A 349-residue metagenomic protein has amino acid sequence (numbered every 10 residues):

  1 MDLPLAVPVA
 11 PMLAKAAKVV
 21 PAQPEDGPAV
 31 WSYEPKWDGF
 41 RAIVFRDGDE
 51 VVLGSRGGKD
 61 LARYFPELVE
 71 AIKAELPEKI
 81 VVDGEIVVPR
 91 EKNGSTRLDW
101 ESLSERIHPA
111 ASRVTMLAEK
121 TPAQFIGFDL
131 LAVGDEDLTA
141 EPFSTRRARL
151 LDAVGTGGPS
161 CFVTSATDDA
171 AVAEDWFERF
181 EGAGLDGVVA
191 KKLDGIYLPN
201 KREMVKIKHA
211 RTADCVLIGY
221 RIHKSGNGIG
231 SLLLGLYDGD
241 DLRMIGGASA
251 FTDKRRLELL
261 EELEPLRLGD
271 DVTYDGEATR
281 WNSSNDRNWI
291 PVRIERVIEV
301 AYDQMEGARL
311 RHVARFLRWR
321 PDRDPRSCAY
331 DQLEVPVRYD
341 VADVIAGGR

Functional and structural regions predicted by a protein language model:
M1-R349: Catalytic cores of nucleic-acid ligases and guanylyltransferases
